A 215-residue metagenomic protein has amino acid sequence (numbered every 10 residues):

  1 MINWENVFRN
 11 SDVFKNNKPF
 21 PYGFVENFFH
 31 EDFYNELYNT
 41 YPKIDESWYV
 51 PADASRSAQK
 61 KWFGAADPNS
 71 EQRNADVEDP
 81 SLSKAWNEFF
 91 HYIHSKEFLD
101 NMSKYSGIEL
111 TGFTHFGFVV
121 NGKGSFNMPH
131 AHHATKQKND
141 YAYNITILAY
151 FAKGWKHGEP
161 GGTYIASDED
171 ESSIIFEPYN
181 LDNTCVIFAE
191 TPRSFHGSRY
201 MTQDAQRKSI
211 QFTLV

Functional and structural regions predicted by a protein language model:
M1-C185, T191-V215: Fe(II)/2-oxoglutarate oxygenase catalytic core
